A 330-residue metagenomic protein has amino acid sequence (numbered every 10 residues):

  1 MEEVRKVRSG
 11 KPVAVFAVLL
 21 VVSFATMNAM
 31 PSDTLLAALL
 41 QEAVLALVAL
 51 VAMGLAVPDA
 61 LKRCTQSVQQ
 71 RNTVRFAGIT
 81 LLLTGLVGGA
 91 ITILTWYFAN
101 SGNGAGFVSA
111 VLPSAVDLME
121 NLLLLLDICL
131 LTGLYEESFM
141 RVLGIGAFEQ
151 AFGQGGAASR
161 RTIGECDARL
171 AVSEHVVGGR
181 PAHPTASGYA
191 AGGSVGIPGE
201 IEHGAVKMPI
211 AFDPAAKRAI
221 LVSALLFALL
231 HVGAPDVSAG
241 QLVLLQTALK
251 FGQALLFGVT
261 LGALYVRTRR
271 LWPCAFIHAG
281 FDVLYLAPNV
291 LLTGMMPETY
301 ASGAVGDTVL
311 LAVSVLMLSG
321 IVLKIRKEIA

Functional and structural regions predicted by a protein language model:
M1-L134, G146, Q150, E174 (+5 more regions): Specific transmembrane helices
F24, L124-A330: Transmembrane helix-loop-helix hairpins at the membrane interface of multi-pass integral membrane proteins
